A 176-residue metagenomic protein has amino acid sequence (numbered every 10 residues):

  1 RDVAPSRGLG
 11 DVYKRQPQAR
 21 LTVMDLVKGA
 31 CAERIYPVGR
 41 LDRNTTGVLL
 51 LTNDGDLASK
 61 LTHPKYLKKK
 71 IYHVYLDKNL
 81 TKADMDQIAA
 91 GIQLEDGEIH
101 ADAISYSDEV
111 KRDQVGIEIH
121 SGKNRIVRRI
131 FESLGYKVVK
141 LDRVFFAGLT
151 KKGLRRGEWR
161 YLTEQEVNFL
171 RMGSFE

Functional and structural regions predicted by a protein language model:
D2-Y13: Single conserved hydrophobic/aromatic residue that forms the stacking wall/gate of nucleotide- or nucleobase-binding
S6, L50, V74: Residue-level signal for inorganic ion chemistry
L9, T45-G47, K68-Y72: Short glycine-/polar-rich loops that comprise or flank the Walker A/P-loop and associated switch/sensor motifs
D11, R20, A32, N44 (+3 more regions): Short, charged/polar surface micro-motifs in flexible loops or helix N-caps
P17-E33: Substrate-gripping "pore-loop 1 plus following alpha2 helix"
G29-H63: Glycine/acidic-rich beta-strand-loop module
D56-V115: Non-catalytic RNA-recognition surface used by pseudouridine synthases
A90-Q93, G97-E176: RNA substrate-recognition surfaces in RNA-acting enzymes
